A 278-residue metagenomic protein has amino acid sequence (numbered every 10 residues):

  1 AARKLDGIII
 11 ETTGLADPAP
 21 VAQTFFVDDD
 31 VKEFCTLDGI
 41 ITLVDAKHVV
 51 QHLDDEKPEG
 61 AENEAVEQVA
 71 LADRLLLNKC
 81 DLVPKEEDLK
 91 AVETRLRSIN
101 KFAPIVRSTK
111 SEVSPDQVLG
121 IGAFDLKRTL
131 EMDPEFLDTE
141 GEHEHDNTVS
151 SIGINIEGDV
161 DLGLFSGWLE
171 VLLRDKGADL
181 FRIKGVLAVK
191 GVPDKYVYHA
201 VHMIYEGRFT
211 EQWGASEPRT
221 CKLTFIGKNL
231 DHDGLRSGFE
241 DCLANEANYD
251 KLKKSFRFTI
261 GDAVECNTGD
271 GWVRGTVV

Functional and structural regions predicted by a protein language model:
A1-A65: Nucleotide-state-sensitive switch-loop elements of NTP-binding domains
G14, V189-G191, T268-D270: A generic beta-sheet turn/junction motif
T42-D45, K110, K228: Cofactor-binding loop segments of dinucleotide-utilizing enzymes, especially the Rossmann-like FAD- and NAD(P)+-binding
Q51, D233-G234, W272-R274: Eukaryotic short linear interaction motifs
D54-D55, E62-C221, L230-K253: C-terminal accessory "lid"/substrate-recognition subdomains
L252-V278: Eukaryotic chromatin- and chromosome-associated nuclear factors, especially histone mark writers/erasers/readers
